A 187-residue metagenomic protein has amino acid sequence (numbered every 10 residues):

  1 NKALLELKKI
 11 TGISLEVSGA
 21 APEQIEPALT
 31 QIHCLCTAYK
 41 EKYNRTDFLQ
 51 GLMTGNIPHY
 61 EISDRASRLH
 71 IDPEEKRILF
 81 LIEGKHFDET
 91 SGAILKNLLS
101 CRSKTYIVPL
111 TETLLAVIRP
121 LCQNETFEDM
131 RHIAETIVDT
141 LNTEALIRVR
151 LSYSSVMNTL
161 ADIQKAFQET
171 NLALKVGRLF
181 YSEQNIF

Functional and structural regions predicted by a protein language model:
K2, E6-Q31, L35-F187: Hydrophobic helix-rich structural segments at or within alpha/beta enzyme and signaling domains
